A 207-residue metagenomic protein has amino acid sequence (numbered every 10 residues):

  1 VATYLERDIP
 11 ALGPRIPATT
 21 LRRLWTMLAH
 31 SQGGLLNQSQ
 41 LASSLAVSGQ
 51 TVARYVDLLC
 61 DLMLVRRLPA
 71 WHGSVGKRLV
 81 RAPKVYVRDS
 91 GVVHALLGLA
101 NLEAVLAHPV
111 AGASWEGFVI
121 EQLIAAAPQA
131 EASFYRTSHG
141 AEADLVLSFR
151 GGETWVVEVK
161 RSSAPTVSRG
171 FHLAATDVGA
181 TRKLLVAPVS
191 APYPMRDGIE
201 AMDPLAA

Functional and structural regions predicted by a protein language model:
V1-E153: Accessory nucleic acid-recognition modules appended to NTPase machines
P69, R136, A187, M202-D203: Short loop/edge segments at beta-strand edges and connector loops that shape dinucleotide/nucleotide cofactor-binding
A95, T166-V167, P192-R196: Switch/connector loops and helix/strand junctions flanking conserved nucleotide-binding motifs in nucleotide-processing
A127, V178-G179: A structural signal for short coil/turn segments at secondary-structure junctions
E153-S163: Active-site ExK catalytic segment of metal-dependent nucleases
S163-H172: Active-site-adjacent loop/helix micro-motif of nuclease/hydrolase catalytic cores
G179-A187: Short, hydrophobic beta-strand segments that form beta-sheet elements in well-ordered domains
S190-A207: Domain-level recognition of nuclease-like catalytic cores that cleave nucleotide substrates
